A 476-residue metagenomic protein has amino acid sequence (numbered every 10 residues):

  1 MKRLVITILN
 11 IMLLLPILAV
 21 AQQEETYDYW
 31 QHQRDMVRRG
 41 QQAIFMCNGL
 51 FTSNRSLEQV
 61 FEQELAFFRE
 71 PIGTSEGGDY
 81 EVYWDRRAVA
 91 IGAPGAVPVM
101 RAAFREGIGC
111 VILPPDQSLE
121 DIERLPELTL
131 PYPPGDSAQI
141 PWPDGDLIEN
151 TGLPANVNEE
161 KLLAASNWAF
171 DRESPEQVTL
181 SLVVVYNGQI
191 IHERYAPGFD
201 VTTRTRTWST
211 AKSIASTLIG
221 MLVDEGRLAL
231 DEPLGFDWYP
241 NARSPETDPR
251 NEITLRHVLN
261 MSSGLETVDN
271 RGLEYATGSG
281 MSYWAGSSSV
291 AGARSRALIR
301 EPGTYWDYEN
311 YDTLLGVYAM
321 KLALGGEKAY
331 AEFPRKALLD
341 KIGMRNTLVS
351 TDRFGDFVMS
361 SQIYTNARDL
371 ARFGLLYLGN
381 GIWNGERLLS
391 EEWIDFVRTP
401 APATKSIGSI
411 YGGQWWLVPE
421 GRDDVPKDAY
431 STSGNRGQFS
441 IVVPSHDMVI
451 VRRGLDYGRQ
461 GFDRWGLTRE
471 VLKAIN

Functional and structural regions predicted by a protein language model:
T7-P16: Bacterial N-terminal signal peptides
L57, G226-L230, K321-R335, G381-L389 (+2 more regions): Structural helix-adjacent loops and short alpha-helical linkers that scaffold large soluble proteins
Q117-L119, L125-P126, T432-N476: Structured C-terminal helix/loop/strand segments within mature extracytoplasmic catalytic/sensor domains
G145-V183, N187: Beta-lactamase-like hydrolase cores
G188, R206-D231, V258, G316-M320 (+1 more regions): Active-site SXXK
S216, D312-K321, S361-W383, Q438-G454: Active-site-proximal alpha-helical segments within enzyme catalytic domains
E225-L265, S295-L298, G325-S361: Active-site helix/loop module of the DD-peptidase/beta-lactamase fold, centered on the serine-lysine SxxK catalytic
M344-T351, I394-V449: Active-site Gly/Thr loop motif
